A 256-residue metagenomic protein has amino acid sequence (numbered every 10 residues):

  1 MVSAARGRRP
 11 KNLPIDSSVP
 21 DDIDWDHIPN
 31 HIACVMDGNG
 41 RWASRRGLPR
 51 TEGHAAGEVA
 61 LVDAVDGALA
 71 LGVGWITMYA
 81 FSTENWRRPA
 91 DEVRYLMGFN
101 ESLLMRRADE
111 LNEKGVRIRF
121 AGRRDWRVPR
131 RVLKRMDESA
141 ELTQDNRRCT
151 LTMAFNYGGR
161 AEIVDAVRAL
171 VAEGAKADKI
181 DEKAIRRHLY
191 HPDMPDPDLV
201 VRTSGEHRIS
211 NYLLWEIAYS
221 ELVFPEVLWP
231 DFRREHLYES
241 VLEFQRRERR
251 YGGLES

Functional and structural regions predicted by a protein language model:
M1-S256: Flexible, compositionally biased loop and terminal segments
